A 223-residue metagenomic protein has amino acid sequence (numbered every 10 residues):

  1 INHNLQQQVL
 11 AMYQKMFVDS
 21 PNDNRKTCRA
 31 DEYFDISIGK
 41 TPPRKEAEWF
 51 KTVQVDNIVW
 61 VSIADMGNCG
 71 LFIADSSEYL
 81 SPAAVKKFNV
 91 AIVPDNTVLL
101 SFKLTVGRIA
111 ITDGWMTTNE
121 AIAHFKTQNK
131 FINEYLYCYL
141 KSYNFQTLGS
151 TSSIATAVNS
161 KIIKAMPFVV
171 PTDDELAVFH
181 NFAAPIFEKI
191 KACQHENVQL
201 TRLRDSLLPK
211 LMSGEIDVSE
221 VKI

Functional and structural regions predicted by a protein language model:
I1-K45, W60, A64, V169 (+1 more regions): Non-catalytic DNA-recognition/assembly elements of restriction-modification systems
D31-K51, V59, I63-D95, D113 (+1 more regions): Sequence-specific dsDNA recognition surfaces
D35, D65-N68, T105-V106, A123 (+2 more regions): Short, glycine-/Ser/Thr-/acidic-enriched flexible segments
Q54-N57, I162: A short, glycine/Asx- and small/polar-enriched loop/turn that sits immediately N-terminal to a beta-strand
W60-S62, P82-F102, R108, T127-C138: Polybasic, glycine- and aromatic-enriched phosphate-binding surface used to engage nucleic acids
F102, M116-A123, S153-A177: A short glycine-rich beta-alpha junction/loop motif
I109-I111, N133-Y135, T147-G149, E175-H180 (+2 more regions): Extended hydrophobic-aromatic, low-complexity segments
Q128-V169, I223: Short, positively charged
